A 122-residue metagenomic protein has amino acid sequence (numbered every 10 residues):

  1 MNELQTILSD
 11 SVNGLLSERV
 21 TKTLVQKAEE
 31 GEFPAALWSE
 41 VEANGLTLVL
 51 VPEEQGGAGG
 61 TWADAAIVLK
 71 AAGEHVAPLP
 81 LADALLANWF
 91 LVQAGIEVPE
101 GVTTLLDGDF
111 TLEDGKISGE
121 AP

Functional and structural regions predicted by a protein language model:
M1-E3: Intrinsic disorder at enzyme termini
S17-P122: Glycine-rich flavin
